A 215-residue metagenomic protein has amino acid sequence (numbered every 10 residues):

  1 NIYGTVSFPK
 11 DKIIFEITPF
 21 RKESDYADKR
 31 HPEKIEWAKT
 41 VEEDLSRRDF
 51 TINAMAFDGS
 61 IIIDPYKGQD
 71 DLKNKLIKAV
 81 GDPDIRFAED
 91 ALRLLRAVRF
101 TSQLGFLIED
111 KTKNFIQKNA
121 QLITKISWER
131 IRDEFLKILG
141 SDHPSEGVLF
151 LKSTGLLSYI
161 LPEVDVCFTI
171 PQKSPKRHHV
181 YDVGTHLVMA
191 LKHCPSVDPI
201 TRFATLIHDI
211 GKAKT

Functional and structural regions predicted by a protein language model:
N1-T215: Catalytic cores of the polymerase beta-like nucleotidyltransferase superfamily and closely associated nucleotide
